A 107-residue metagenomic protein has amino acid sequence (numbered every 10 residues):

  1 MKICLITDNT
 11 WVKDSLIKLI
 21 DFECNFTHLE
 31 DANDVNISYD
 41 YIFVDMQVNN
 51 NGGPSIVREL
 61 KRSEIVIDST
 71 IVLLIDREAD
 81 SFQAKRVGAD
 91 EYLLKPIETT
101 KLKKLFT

Functional and structural regions predicted by a protein language model:
I6-T7, I75: Conserved acidic carboxylate
T7-H28: Two-component/phosphorelay signaling modules centered on CheY-like receiver
H28-Y41: Acidic, metal-coordinating helix/loop segments flanking the phosphotransfer/catalytic sites of two-component signaling
F43-L60: Conserved phosphotransfer microenvironments
K61-I67, V87: Conserved phosphotransfer cores of two-component systems
D68-A79: A short, hydrophobic beta-strand element within the central beta-sheet of small alpha/beta folds
K95: A Lys-centered signature of the CheY-like receiver
